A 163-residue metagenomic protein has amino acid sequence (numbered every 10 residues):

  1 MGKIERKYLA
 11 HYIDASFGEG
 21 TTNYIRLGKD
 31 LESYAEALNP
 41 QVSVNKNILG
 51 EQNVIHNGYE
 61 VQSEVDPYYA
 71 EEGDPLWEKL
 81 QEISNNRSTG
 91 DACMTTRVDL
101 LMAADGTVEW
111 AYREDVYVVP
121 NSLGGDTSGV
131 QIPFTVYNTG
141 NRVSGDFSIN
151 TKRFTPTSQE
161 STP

Functional and structural regions predicted by a protein language model:
M1-A70, V116-V130: Solvent-exposed edge beta-strands and adjacent loop segments that serve as assembly or binding interfaces
K3, L49-R113, V143-I149: Extracellular/virion structural assembly segments
G20-T21, M94-T95, S161: Intrinsically disordered/low-complexity terminal segments and short unstructured peptides
K29-S33, V98-S144: Short beta-strand and beta-hairpin "edge-sheet" elements
P40, W77-L80, G125-V130, F147-T151: Surface-exposed beta-strand edges and their flanking turn/coil or helix-capping segments
E82-S88, V116-P120, Y137, R153-S158: Short, low-complexity, polar/charged sequence segments that are solvent-exposed and flexible
D146-P163: Intrinsically disordered, low-complexity terminal/linker regions enriched in Pro/Ser/Gly and acidic residues
